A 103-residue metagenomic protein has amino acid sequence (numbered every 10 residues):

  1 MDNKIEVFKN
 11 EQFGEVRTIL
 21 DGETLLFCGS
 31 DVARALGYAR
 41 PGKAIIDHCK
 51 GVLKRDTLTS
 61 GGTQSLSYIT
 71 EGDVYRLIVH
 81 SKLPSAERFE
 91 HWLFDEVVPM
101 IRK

Functional and structural regions predicted by a protein language model:
M1-K103: An anion-engaging/catalytic patch
